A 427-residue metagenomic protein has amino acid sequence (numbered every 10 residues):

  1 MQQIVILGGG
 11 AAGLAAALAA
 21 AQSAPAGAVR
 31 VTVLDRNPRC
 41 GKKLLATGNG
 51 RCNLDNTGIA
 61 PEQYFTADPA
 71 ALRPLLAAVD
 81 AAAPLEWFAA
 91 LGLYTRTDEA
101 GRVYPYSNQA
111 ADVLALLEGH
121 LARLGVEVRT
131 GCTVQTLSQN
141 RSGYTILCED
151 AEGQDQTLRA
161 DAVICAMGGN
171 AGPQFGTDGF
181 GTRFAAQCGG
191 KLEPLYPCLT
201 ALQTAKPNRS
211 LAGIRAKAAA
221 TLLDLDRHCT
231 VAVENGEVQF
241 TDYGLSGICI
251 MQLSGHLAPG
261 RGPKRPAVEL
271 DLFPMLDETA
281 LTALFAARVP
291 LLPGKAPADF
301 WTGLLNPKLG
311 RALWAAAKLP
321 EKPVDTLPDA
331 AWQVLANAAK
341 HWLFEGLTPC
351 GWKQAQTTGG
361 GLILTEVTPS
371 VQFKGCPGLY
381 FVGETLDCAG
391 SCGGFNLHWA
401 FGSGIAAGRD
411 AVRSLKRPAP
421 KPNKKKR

Functional and structural regions predicted by a protein language model:
M1-A12, T32: Beta1/beta-strand and adjacent pyrophosphate-binding region of the FAD-binding site in flavoprotein oxidoreductases
V5-L7, L34, V134, T157-P173 (+4 more regions): Short hydrophobic core segments
A21-N49: Glycine-rich FAD pyrophosphate-binding loop
P38-C40, L45-A46, L54, G58-P61 (+2 more regions): An anion/pyrophosphate-binding glycine-rich loop and adjacent beta-alpha core in soluble alpha-beta enzymes
N49-T97: Glycine-rich active-site loop/strand segments that organize a redox cofactor
T130, G310-A389: A glycine-rich dinucleotide-binding beta-alpha-beta segment and adjacent secondary-structure elements that constitute
T130-G143: A conserved short coil-to-beta-strand element within the FAD-binding core of flavoproteins
A162-N208: Glycine-rich loop(s) and the adjacent beta-strand/alpha-helix scaffold that form part
